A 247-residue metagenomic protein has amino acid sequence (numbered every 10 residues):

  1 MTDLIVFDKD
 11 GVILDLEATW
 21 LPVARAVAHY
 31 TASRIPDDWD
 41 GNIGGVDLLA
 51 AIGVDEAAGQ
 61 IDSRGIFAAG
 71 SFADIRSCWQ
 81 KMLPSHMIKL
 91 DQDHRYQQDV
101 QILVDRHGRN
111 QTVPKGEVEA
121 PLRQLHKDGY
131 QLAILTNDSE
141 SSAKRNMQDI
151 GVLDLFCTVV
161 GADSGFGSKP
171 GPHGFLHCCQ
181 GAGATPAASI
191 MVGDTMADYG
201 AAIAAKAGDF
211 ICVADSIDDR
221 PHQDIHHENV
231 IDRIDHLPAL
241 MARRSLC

Functional and structural regions predicted by a protein language model:
M1-E56: Active-site neighborhood of HAD-like aspartate-dependent phosphohydrolases
M1-I5, A18, S33, E119 (+2 more regions): Asp-based, Mg2+/Mn2+-dependent phosphohydrolase catalytic module
V12, T136-D138: Conserved phosphate-coupling serine/threonine residues in phosphotransfer and NTP-handling enzymes
W20-T31, G53, I75-W79, Q97-V104 (+1 more regions): Hydrophobic alpha-helical core bundles mediating ligand binding, dimerization, or RNAP-core interactions
D47-L103, G116-E119, R123-Q124: A metal-dependent, Asp-based hydrolase signature
R64-F67, N110, F166-G167, N229: Pocket-edge positions in alpha/beta enzyme catalytic cores
R109-K115, T136: Conserved beta-strand/loop elements of the cytosolic catalytic core of P-type E1-E2 ATPases, chiefly in the P-domain
